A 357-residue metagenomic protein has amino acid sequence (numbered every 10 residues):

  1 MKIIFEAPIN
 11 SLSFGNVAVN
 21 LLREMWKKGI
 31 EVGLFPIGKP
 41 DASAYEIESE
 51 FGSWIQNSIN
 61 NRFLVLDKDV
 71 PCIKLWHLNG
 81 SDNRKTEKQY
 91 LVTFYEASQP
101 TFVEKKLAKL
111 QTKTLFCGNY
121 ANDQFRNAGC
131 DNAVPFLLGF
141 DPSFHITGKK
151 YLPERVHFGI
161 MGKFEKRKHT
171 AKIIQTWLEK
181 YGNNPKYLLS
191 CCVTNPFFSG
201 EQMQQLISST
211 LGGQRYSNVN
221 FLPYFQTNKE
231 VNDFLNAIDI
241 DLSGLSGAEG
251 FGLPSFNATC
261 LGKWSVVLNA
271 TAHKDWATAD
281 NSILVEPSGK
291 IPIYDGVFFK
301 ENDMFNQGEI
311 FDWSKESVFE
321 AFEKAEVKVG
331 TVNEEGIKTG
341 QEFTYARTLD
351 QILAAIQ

Functional and structural regions predicted by a protein language model:
I4, D41-Q124, E230: Extended catalytic core of nucleotide-activated donor transferases of GT-like folds
F102-V103, G139-V156: Acidic anion/phosphate-binding donor-loop and adjacent secondary structure in glycosyltransferase catalytic cores
T112-R126, C130-I146: Donor nucleotide-sugar binding/catalytic pocket of nucleotide-sugar-dependent glycosyltransferases
K150-K168, I174-W177, L189-C191: Conserved donor-binding/catalytic core segment of Leloir-type glycosyltransferases
G200-K229: Nucleotide-activated donor-binding/catalytic signature segment of Leloir-type glycosyltransferases, i.e., the conserved
D233-G250, K263: Acidic donor-binding loop of glycosyltransferase active sites
W264-V267, I283-V285: Short hydrophobic beta-strand element within catalytic cores of glycosyltransferases and related nucleotide-activated
E309-E320, E326-I356: A charged, aromatic-enriched C-terminal amphipathic alpha-helix characteristic of glycosyltransferases across folds
